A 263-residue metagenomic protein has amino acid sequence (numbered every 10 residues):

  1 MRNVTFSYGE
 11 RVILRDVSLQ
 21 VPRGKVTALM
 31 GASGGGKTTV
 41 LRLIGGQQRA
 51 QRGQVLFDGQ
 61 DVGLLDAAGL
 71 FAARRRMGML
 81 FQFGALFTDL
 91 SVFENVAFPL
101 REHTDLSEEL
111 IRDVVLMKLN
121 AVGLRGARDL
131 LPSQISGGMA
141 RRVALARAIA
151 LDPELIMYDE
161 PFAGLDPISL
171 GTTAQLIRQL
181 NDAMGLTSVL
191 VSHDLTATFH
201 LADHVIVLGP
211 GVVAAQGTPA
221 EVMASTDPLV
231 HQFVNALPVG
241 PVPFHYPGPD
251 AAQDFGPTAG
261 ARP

Functional and structural regions predicted by a protein language model:
G45: Helix-to-loop junction immediately C-terminal to a conserved catalytic motif
Q60-D61, E108-G126: Conserved ABC ATPase "signature" region
V62-G78, E108, V222-S225: ABC ATPase NBD coupling module
L131-I135, M139: Conserved ABC ATPase signature
D152: Conserved catalytic motifs of ABC-family nucleotide-binding domains
I156-D159: Catalytic Walker B motif of ABC-type/P-loop ATPase nucleotide-binding domains
